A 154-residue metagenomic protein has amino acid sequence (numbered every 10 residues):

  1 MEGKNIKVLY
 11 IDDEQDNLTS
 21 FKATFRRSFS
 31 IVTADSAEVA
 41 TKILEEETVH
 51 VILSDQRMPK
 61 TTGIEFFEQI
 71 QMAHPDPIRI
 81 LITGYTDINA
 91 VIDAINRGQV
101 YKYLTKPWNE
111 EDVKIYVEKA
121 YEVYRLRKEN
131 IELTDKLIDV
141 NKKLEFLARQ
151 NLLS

Functional and structural regions predicted by a protein language model:
K4-D16, F21-F25, I52-L53: Conserved acidic segment of CheY-like receiver
T33-K42, G63: Helix N-cap/capping motif at the beta->alpha junctions
E45-E47, I70-D76, R97-G98: Conserved phosphotransfer cores of two-component systems
M58: Receiver (REC) domain active-site loop signature in two-component systems and cognate sites in sensor histidine kinases
E65, T86-Y103: Alpha4 helix (beta4-alpha4-beta5 surface) of REC/receiver domains from two-component response regulators
W108-V117, Y121: C-terminal output helix
K128, E132-S154: C-terminal output/effector regions of signal-responsive regulators
